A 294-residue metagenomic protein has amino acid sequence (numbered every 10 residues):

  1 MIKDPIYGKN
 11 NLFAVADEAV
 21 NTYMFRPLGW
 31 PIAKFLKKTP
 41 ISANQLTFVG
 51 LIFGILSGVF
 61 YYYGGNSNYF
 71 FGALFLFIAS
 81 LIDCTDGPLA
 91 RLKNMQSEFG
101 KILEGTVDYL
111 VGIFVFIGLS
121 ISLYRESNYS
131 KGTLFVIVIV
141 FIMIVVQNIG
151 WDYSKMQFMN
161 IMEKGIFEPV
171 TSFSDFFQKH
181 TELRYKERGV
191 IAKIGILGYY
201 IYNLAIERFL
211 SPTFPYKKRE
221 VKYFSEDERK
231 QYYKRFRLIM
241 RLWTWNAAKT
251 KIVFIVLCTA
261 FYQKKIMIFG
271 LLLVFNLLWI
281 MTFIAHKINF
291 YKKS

Functional and structural regions predicted by a protein language model:
M1-P27, Q157-S294: C-terminal membrane-associated helical module and adjoining short loops/tails
I32, I52-G58, F114-G118, T250-C258: Hydrophobic, membrane-inserted alpha-helices
A43-F48, E104-G112, M240-T250: Select subsegments of transmembrane alpha-helices in polytopic membrane proteins, especially boundary-proximal
A43-F99, F116, T133-M143: Membrane-embedded alpha-helical segments that form the functional core of polytopic membrane enzymes, especially those
G58-Y62, L119-S120, T259, T282-H286: Structural signal for membrane-spanning alpha-helices in multi-pass inner-membrane proteins, emphasizing helix cores
Y62-Y69, S127-S130, A260-F269: Transmembrane helix interruption/hinge and helix-loop junction motifs
A90, N94-D108, P169-V170: Juxtamembrane helix-capping/reentrant segments at transmembrane boundaries
R125-F158: Alpha-helical transmembrane segments
